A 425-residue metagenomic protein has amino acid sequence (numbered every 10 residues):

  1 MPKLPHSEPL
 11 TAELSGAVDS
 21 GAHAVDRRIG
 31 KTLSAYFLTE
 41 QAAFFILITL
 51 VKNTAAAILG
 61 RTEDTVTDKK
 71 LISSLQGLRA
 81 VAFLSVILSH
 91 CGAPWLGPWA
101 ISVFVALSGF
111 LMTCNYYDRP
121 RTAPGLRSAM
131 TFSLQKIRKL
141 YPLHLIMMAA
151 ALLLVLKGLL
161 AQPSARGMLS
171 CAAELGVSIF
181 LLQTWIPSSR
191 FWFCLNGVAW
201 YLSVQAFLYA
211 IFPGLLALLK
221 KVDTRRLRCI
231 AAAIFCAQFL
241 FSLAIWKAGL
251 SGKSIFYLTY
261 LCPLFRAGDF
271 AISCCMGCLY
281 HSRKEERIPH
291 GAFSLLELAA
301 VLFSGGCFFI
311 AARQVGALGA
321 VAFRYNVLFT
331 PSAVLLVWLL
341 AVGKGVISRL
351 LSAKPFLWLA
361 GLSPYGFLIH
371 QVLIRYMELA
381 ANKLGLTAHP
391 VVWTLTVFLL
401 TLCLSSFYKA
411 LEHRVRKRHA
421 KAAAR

Functional and structural regions predicted by a protein language model:
L4-L10, L14-G16, G21-A244, L250-S254 (+4 more regions): Membrane-cytosol interface segments of multi-pass membrane proteins, especially ER/Golgi lipid-handling enzymes
D68-L78, P94-G97, T224, L258-L264 (+4 more regions): Membrane-interface helix-boundary signature
A82, F207-Y209, G268, F367 (+1 more regions): Short active-site segment of divalent metal-dependent hydrolases/proteases that encodes the spacing between
P98-I101, G197-Q205, L261-C274, F323-P331 (+1 more regions): Membrane-interface micro-motifs in multi-pass membrane enzymes
F110-Y117, R121, G277-H281, W338-A341: Regular secondary-structure segments
A210, C275-E286: Internal transmembrane alpha-helix with an interfacial aromatic "cap," most often the third helix
F270, C274-C275, L296-R414: Alpha-helical transmembrane segments of multi-pass integral membrane proteins
